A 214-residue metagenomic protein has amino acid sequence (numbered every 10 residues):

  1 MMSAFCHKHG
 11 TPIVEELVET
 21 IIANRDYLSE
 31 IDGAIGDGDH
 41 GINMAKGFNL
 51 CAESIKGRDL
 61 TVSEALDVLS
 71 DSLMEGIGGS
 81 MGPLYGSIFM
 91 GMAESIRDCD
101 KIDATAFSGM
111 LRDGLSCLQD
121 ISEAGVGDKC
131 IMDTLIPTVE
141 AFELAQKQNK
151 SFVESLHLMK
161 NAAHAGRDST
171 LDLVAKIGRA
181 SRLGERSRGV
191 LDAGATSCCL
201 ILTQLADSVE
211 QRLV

Functional and structural regions predicted by a protein language model:
M1-V214: N-terminal loops that bind phosphate or other acidic moieties and the adjacent beta-alpha structural core
